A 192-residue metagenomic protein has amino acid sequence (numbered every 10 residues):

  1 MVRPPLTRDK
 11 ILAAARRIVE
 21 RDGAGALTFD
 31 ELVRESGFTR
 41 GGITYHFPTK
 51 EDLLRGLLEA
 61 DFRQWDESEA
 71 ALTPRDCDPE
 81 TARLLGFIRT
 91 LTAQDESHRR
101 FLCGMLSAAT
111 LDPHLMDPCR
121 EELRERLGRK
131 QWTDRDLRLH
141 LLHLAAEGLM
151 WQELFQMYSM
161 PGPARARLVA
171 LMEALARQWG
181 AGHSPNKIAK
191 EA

Functional and structural regions predicted by a protein language model:
V2-L6, D22, P48, D52 (+4 more regions): Residues at secondary-structure transition points
K10, A14, I18-D52, G56: Helix-turn-helix
A14-D22, S68, A145-Q152: Solvent-exposed, amphipathic alpha-helical segments
G56, R63-L102, V169: Hydrophobic alpha-helical connector segments
F87-I88, L102-S107, L142-L149: Short alpha-helical scaffolding segments that buttress acidic/His motifs in well-ordered protein cores
Q94-R100, S107-R120: Conserved, surface-exposed functional patches that form binding/active-site neighborhoods
P113-A192: Hydrophobic/aromatic-rich alpha-helical bundle segments in the mid-to-C-terminal region
